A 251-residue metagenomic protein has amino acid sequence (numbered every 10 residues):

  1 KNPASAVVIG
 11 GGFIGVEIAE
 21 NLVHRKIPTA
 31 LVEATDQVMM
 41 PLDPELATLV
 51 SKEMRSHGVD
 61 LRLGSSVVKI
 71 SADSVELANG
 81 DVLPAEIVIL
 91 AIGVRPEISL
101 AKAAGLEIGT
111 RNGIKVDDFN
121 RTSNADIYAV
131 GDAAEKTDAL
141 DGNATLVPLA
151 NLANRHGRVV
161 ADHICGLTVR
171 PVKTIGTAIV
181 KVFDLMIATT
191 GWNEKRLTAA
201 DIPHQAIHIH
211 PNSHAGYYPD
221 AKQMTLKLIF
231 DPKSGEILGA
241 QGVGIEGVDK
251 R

Functional and structural regions predicted by a protein language model:
K1-N2, S74-E76, D81-D162: FAD-site-proximal beta/loop scaffold in flavoenzymes
P3-V8, F13-K69, V147-A153, T168-K195: Rossmann-like dinucleotide-binding cores of NAD(P)H-dependent redox enzymes
E17, A85, I98-S99, T137 (+2 more regions): Glycine/Thr-rich phosphate-binding loops of Rossmann-like dinucleotide-binding domains
D60-R62, Y128, Q205-I207: General small-molecule cofactor/ligand-binding pocket signal
I70-D73, S123-N124, P219-M224: A short, glycine/Asx- and small/polar-enriched loop/turn that sits immediately N-terminal to a beta-strand
S71, N79, D231-S234: Short acidic-glycine loop/turn motifs at beta-strand connectors
S71-S74, P203-Q205: Short, hydrophobic/aromatic-rich segments at coil-to-beta transitions
A133-V248: Mid-to-C-terminal Rossmann-like scaffold of FAD/NAD(P)H-dependent oxidoreductases
